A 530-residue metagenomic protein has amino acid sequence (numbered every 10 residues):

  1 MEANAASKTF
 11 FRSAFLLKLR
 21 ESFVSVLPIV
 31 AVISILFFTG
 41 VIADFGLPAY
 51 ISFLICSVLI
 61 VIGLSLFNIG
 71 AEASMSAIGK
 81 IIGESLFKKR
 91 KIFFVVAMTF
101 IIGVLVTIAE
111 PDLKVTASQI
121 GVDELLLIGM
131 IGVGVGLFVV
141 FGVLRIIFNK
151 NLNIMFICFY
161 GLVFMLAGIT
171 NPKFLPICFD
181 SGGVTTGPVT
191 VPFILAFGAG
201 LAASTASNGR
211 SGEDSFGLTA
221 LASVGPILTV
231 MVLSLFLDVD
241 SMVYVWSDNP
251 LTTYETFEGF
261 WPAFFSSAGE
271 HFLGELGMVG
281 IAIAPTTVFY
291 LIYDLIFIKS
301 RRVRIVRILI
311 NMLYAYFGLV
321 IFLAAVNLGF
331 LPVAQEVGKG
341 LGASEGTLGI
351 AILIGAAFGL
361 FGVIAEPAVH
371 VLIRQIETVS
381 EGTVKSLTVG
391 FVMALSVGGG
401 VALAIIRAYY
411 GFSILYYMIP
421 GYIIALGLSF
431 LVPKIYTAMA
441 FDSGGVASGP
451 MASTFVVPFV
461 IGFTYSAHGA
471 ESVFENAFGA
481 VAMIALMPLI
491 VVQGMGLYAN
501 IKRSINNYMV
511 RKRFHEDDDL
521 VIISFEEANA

Functional and structural regions predicted by a protein language model:
M1-I69, E84-S85, G182, L195 (+7 more regions): Signature of multi-pass transmembrane helix bundles
I29-A31, K91-T99, C158-I169, P188-I194 (+6 more regions): Small-residue-rich segments of transmembrane alpha-helices in multi-pass membrane proteins, especially helix faces
V41-F45, F67-I78, V104-T116, P172-L175 (+2 more regions): Transmembrane alpha-helix boundary signature
I51, G70, A117-G129, I146-G161 (+8 more regions): Transmembrane helix-loop boundary segments of multi-pass membrane transporters
G83-S85, I92-V163, L348-S429: Helix-loop-helix junctions within the multi-pass membrane cores of secondary transporters/permeases
V139, V143-N149, F174, G200-D214 (+5 more regions): Alpha-helical transmembrane segments
I169-I177, L228-D238, F322-G329, A402-L403 (+1 more regions): Hydrophobic alpha-helical transmembrane segments in multi-pass integral membrane proteins
F179-T186, S211-A220, S429-P458: C-terminal membrane-solvent junction of multi-pass transporters and transport-like membrane proteins
